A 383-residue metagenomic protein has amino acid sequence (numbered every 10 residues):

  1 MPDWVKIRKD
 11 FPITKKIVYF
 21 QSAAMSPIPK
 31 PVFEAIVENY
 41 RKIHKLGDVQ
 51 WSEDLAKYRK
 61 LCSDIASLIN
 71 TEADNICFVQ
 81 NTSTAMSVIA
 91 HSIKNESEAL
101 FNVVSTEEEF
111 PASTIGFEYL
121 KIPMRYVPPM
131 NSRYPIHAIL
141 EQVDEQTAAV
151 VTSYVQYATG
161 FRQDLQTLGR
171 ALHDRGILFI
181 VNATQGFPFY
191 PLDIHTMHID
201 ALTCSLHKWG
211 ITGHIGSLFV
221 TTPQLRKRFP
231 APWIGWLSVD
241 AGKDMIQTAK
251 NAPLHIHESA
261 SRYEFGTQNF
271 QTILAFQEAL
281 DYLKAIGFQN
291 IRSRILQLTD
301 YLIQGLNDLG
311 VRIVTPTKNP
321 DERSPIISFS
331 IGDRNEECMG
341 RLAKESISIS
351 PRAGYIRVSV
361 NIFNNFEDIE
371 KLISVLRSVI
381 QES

Functional and structural regions predicted by a protein language model:
M1-S383: Pyridoxal 5′-phosphate
